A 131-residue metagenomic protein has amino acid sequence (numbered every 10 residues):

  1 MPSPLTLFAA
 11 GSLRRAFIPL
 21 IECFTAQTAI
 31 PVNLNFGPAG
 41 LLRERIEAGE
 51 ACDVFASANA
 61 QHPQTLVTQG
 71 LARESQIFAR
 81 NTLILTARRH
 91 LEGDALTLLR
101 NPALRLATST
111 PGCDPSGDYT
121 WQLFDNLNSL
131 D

Functional and structural regions predicted by a protein language model:
M1-C113: N-terminal segment of the mature folded domain
A107-D131: Secondary-structure junction motif
